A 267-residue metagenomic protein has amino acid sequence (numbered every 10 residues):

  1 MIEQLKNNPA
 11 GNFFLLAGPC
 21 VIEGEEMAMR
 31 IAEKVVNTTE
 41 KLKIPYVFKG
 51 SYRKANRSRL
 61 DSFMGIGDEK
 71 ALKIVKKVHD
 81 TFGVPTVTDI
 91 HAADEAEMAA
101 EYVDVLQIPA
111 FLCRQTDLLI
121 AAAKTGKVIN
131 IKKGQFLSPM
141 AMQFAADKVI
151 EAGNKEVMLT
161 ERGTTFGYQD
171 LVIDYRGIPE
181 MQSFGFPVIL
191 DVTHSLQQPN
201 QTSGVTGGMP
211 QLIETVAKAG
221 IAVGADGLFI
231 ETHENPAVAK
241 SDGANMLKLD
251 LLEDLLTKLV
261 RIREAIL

Functional and structural regions predicted by a protein language model:
M1-L16, K73, E264-L267: N-terminal amphipathic alpha-helix/helix-capping segment at the start of soluble metabolic enzymes
N12-L16, P45-K49, P85-V87, D104-V105 (+4 more regions): Structural preference for beta-strand elements that scaffold enzyme active sites
L15, P19-M27, Y46-D68, T232-G243: Glycine-rich, proline-tolerant flexible connector loops at the mouths of alpha/beta enzymes
P19, F48-Y52, T88-I90, A110 (+4 more regions): A cross-domain feature marking catalytic cores of carbohydrate-active enzymes and several ubiquitous metabolic/repair
K34-L42, D61-V87, A122-V128, I178-L190 (+2 more regions): Alpha-helix-loop-beta-strand connector modules within alpha/beta enzyme cores
L60-E69, V105-L112, Y168-V172, L196-I221 (+3 more regions): Active-site-adjacent loop and "lid" segments of alpha/beta metabolic enzymes
I66-G67, T81-E95, D104-D117, V128-P139 (+1 more regions): Catalytic beta/alpha-barrel core
G126, N130-T232: Catalytic alpha/beta core domains of metabolic enzymes, predominantly
